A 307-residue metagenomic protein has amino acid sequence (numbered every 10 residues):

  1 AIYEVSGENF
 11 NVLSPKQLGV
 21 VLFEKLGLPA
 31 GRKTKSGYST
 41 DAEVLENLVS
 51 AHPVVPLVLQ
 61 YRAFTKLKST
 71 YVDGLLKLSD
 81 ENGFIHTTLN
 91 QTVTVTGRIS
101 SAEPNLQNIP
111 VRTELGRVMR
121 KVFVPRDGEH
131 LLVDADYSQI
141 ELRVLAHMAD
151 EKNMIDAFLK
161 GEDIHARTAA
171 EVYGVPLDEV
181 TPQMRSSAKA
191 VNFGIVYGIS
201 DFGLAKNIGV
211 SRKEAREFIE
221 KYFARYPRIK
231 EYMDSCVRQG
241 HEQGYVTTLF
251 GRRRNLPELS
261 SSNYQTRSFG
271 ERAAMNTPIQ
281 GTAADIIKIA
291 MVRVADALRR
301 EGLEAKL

Functional and structural regions predicted by a protein language model:
A1-E114, V124-L131, S138-E141, D201 (+4 more regions): Conserved "right-hand" nucleotidyltransferase catalytic core of DNA-directed polymerases
A1-N9, A149-L159, G302: Mixed-charge, glycine-rich, non-catalytic linkers/tails in nucleic-acid processing enzymes
E8-K16, Y38, F158-E162, T181-R185 (+2 more regions): Conserved phosphate/pyrophosphate-binding and hydrolysis machinery centered on Walker-type P-loop NTPases, extending
L22, I109, V144-L145, A169 (+1 more regions): Buried hydrophobic packing segments
H86-T87, Q91-T94, A170-E304: Conserved catalytic core of nucleic-acid polymerases
P110-V122, D127, K288, V292-R300: Conserved alpha/beta core surface patches that mediate binding of polyanionic ligands
V111-G116, K160-R167, L259-N263: Flexible glycine/proline-rich, aromatic-decorated loop/lid segments
R120-L145, D156-K189: Conserved catalytic alpha/beta cores of large enzymes that bind or transform nucleotide phosphates and polynucleotides
